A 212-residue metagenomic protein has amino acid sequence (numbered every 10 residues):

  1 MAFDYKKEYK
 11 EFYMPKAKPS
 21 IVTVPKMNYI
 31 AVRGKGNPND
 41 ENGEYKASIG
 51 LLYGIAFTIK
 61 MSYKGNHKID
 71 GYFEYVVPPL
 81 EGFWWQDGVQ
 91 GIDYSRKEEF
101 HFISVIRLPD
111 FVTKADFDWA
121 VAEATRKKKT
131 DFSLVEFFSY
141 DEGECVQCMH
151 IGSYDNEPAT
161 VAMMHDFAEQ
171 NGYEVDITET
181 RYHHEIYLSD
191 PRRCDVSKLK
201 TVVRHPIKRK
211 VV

Functional and structural regions predicted by a protein language model:
M1-V212: A solvent-exposed interaction/effector surface
